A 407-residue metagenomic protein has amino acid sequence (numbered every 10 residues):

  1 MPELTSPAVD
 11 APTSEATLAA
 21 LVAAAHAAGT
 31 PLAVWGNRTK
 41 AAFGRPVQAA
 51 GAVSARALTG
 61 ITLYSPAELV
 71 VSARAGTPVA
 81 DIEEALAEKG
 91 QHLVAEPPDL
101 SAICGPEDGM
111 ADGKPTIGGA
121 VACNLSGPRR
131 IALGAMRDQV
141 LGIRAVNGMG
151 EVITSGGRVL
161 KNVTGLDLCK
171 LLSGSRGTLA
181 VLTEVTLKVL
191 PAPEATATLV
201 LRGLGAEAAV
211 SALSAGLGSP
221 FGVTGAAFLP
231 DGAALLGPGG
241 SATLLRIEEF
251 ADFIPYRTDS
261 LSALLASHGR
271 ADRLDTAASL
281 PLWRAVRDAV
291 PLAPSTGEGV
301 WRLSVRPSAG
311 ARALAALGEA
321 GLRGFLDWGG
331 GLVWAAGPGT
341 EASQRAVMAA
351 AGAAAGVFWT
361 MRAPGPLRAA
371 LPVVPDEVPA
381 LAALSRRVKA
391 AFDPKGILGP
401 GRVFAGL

Functional and structural regions predicted by a protein language model:
P2-L32, A55-A111, A120-V121, L125-R158 (+2 more regions): N-terminal glycine-rich flavin-associated loop
H26, A87, L217, G318 (+1 more regions): Anion (oxyanion) recognition and catalysis
V34-K40: Glycine-rich beta-strand-to-loop/alpha-helix junction loops that act as flexible
A41-V47, L235-L236: Short glycine-biased active-site loop of nucleotidyltransferases that positions the nucleotide triphosphate and helps
P46-A49, R56, I103-C104, G269-L407: Conserved glycine-rich FAD pyrophosphate-binding loop
L69, L236-E248, G330-P338: A generic structural motif
A80-I82, A206-S211, D252-D259, A309-A316 (+1 more regions): Short, conserved charged micro-motifs
A122, L141-G297: C-terminal substrate-binding/cap subdomain adjacent to the FAD-binding core in PCMH-type and related FAD-linked
